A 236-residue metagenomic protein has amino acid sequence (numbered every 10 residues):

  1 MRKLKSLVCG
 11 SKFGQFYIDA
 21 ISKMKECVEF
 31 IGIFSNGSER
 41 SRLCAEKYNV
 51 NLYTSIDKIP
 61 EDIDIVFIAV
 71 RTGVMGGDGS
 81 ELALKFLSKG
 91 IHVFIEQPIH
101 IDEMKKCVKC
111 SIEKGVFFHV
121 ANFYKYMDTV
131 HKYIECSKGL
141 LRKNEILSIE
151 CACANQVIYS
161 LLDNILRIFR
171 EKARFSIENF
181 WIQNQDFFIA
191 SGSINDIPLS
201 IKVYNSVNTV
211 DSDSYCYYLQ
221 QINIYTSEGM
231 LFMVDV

Functional and structural regions predicted by a protein language model:
M1-Y48: N-terminal Rossmann-like dinucleotide-binding module
L7-C9, F34, A69, A121 (+1 more regions): Short hydrophobic segments within beta-strands
Y17, Y48-C110: Beta-loop-alpha module in the N-terminal Rossmann-like domain of NAD(P)-dependent dehydrogenases, especially those
T54, I95, V120-N122, N179: Short loop/edge segments at beta-strand edges and connector loops that shape dinucleotide/nucleotide cofactor-binding
R71-G73, F123, S206: Short glycine-rich anion-binding loops that position phosphate/pyrophosphate groups of nucleotides and phosphorylated
H100-N164: A contiguous active-site-proximal alpha/beta segment in oxidoreductase catalytic domains
N144-L219, Y225: Rossmann-like dinucleotide-binding domain that binds NAD(P)(H)
N223-V236: C-terminal glycine/acidic-rich active-site capping loop/insertion
